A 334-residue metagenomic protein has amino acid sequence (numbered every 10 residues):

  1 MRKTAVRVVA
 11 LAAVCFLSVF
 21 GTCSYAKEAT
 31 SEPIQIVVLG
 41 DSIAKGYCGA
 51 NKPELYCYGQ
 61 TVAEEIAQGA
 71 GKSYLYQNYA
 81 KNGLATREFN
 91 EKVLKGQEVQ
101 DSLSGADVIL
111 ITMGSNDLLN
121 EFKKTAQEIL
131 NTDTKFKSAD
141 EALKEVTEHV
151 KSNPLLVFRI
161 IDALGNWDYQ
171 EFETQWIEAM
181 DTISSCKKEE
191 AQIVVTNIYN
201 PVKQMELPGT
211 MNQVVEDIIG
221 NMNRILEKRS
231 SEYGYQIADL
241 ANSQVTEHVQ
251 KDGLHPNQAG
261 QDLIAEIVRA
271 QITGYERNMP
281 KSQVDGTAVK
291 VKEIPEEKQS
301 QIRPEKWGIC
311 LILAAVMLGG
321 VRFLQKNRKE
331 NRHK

Functional and structural regions predicted by a protein language model:
R2-Y25, E305-Q325: Sec-dependent N-terminal signal peptides of Gram-positive bacterial secreted proteins and lipoproteins
A26-N82, E98-S102: Serine-esterase "nucleophile elbow" of acetyl-processing enzymes
T30, T196, M222, K228-S243 (+2 more regions): Conserved catalytic region of serine esterases and O-acyltransferases that act on ester linkages in lipids
Y47-N51, F89-N90, E121-K124: Short, solvent-exposed loop/turn and secondary-structure capping segments
G71-K81, I193, I237-L240, M279-P280: Surface-exposed patches in mature extracellular/periplasmic domains of secreted proteins
G83-K95: Structural motif
Q97-G253, Q258, D262-T273: Alpha-helical cap/lid subdomain in secreted, periplasmic, or secretory-pathway luminal O-acyl-processing enzymes
